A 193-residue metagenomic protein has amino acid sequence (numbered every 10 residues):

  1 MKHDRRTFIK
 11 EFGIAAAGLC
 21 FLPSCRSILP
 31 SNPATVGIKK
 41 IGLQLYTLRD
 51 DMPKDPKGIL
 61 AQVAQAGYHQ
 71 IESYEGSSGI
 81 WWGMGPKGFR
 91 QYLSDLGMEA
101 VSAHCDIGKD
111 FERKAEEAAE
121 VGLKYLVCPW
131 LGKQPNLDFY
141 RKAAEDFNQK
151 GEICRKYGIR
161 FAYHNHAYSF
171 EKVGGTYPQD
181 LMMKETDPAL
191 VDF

Functional and structural regions predicted by a protein language model:
M1-D4: N-terminal secretory signal peptides
T7-S27: N-terminal export signals
S24-K54: C-terminal segment of N-terminal export signals and the immediately downstream linker at the start of the mature
P56, W82-R90, F111-A118, F170-D187: Distinct, well-ordered alpha-helical segments
L60, A144-F147, T176-D180: Extracytoplasmic/secreted envelope proteins and their assembly/folding machinery, especially bacterial periplasmic
Q62-Y68: A short, Lys/Arg-enriched amphipathic alpha-helix followed by its capping loop at the start of a domain
H69-R160: Structural motif corresponding to the early beta-alpha repeats
Q70, K156-F193: Acidic/histidine-rich catalytic cores of soluble enzymes
